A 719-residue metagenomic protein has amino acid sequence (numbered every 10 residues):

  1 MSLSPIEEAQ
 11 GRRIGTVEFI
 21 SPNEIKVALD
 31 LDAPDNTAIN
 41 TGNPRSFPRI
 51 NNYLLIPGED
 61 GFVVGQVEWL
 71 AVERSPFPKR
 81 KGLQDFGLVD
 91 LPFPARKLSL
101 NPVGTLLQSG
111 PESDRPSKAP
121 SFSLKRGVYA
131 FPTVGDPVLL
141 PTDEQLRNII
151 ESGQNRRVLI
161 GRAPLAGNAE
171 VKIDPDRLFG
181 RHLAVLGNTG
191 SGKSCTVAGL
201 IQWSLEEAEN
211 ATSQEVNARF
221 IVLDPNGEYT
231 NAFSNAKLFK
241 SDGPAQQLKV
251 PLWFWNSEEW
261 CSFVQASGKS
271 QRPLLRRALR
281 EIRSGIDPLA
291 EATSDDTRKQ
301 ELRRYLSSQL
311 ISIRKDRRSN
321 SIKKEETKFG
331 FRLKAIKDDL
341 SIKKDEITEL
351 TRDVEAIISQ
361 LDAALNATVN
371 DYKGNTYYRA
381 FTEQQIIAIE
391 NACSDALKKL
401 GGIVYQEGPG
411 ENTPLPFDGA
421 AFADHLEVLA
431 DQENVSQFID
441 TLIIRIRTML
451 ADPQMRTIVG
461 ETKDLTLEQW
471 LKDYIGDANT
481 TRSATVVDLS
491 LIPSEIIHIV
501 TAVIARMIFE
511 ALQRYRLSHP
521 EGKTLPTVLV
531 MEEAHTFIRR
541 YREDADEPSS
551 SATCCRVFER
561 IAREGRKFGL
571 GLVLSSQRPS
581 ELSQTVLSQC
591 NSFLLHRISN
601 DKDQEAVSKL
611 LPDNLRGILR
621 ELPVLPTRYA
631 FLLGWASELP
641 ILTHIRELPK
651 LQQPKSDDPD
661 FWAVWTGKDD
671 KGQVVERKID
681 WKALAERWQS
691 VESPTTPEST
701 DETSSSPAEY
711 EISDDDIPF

Functional and structural regions predicted by a protein language model:
S2-S152: Conserved ASCE P-loop ATPase motor domains encompassing nucleic-acid-directed helicases/translocases
R157-Q246, V250, E510, L632 (+1 more regions): Glycine-rich phosphate-binding loop of nucleotide-binding enzymes
F179-G180, E215-N217, T480-R482, G522-L525 (+2 more regions): Short loop/turn elements that form and flank the Walker-type P-loop nucleotide-binding site in RecA-like NTPase cores
L223, M531, S575-S576: Hydrophobic residues in beta-strands of the RecA-like P-loop NTPase core, especially within AAA+ ATPase
G227-F233, K237, S257-A552: P-loop NTPase motor domains
S241-F254, C590-K602: Conserved AAA+ ATPase "SRH/arginine-finger" region at the nucleotide-binding site
A266, D546, T553-R646: Conserved ATP-driven motor cores of ASCE-family P-loop NTPases powering translocation/secretion/packaging/pilus
A356, Q360, I499, T627-F719: Conserved P-loop NTPase motor module
